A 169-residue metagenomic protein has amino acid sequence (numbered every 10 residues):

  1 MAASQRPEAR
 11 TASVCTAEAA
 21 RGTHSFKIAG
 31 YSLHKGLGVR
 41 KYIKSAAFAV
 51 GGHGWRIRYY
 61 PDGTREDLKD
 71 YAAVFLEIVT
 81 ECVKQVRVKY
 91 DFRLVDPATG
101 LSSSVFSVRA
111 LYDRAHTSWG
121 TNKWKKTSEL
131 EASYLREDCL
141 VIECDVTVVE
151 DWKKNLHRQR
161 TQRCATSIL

Functional and structural regions predicted by a protein language model:
M1-L169: Protein/peptide-recognition domains central to ubiquitin and immune signaling
